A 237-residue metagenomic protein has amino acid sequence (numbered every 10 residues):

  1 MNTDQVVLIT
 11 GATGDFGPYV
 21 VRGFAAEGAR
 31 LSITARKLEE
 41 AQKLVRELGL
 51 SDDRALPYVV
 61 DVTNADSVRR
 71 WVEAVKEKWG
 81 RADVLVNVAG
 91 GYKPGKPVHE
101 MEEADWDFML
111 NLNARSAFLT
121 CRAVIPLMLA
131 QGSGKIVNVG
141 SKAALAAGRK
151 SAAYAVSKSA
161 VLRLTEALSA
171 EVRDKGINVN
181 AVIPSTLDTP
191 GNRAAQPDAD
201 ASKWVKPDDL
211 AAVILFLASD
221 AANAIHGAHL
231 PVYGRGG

Functional and structural regions predicted by a protein language model:
T13-G14: Conserved glycine-rich cofactor-binding loop
K96-V98, D105-D107: Substrate-binding pocket helix/loop in short-chain dehydrogenase/reductase
H99, A146-A152, D174, K203: Active-site loop immediately N-terminal to the catalytic Tyr-X3-Lys motif of short-chain dehydrogenase/reductase
C121, S157: Active-site helix of classical SDR
P126, S169-E171, N223: Alpha-helical segment proximal to the catalytic Tyr-Lys
S141: Residue(s) in the substrate-gating loop at a strand-loop-helix junction that position the organic substrate next
D174, A181-V182, T189, P197-G237: C-terminal helical subdomain
